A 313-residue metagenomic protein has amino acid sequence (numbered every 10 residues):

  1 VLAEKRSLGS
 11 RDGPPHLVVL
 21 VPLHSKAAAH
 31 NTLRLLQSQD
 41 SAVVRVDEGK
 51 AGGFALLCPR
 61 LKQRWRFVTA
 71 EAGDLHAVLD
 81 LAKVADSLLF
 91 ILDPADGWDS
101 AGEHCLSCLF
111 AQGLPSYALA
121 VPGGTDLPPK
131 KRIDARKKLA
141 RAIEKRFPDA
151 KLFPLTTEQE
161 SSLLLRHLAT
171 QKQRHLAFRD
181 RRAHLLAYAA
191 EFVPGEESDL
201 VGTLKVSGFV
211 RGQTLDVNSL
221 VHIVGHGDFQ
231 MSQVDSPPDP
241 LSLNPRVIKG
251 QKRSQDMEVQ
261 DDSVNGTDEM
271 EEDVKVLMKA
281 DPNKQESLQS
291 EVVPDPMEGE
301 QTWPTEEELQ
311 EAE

Functional and structural regions predicted by a protein language model:
V1-D86, E196-E313: C-terminal effector/interaction modules appended to NTPase cores
H16, A28, L81-V84, A101-C105 (+5 more regions): Helical mechanochemical/support elements of P-loop NTPase systems and associated helical scaffolds
S25-A28, L92-D99, T125-P128: Short acidic, S/G/P-rich loop/turn micro-motifs used as interaction or catalytic elements
H30, S100-A101, K130-K131, L152-L155 (+2 more regions): Intrinsically disordered, low-complexity regions enriched in proline, serine, glycine and charged residues
L35, Q39, S107-C108, A142: A generic secondary-structure signal
E71-D96, G102-L119: Inter-motif core of Ras-like GTPase G domains
F110-V217, H222: Canonical P-loop GTPase G-domain recognition
